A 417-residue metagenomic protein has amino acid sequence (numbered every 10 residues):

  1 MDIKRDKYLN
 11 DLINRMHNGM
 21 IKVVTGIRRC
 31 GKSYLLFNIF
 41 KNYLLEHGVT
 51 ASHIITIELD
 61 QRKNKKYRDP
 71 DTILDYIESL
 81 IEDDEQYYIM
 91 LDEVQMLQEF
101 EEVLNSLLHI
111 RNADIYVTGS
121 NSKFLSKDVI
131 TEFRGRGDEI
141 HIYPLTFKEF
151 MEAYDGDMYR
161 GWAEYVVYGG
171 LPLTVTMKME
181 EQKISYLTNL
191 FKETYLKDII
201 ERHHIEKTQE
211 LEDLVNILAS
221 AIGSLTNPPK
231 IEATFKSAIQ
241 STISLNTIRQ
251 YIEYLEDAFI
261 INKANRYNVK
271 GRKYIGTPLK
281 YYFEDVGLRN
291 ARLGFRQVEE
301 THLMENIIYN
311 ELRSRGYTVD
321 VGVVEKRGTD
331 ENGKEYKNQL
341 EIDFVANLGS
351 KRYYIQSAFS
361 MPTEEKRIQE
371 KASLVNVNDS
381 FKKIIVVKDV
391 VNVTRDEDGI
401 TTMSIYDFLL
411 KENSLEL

Functional and structural regions predicted by a protein language model:
D2, K148-E325: Interdomain hinge/linker elements that couple catalytic modules in large macromolecular machines
D2, Y34, V49, T247-Y254 (+1 more regions): A cross-kingdom feature that marks ATP-driven nucleic-acid transaction machinery
I3-G19: Pre-Walker A adenine-sensing motif
V24: Hydrophobic anchor at the beta1->P-loop junction of P-loop NTPases
I27: P-loop (Walker A) phosphate-binding loop of NTP-binding proteins
I55-D84: Short glycine-rich substrate-engagement loop in P-loop NTPases that contacts/grips substrate
D114-S120, H141: Structural recognition of the conserved hydrophobic beta-strand(s) that form the central parallel beta-sheet of P-loop
K123-D138, A153-D155: Short regulatory helix/loop adjacent to the ATP-binding pocket of P-loop NTPases
